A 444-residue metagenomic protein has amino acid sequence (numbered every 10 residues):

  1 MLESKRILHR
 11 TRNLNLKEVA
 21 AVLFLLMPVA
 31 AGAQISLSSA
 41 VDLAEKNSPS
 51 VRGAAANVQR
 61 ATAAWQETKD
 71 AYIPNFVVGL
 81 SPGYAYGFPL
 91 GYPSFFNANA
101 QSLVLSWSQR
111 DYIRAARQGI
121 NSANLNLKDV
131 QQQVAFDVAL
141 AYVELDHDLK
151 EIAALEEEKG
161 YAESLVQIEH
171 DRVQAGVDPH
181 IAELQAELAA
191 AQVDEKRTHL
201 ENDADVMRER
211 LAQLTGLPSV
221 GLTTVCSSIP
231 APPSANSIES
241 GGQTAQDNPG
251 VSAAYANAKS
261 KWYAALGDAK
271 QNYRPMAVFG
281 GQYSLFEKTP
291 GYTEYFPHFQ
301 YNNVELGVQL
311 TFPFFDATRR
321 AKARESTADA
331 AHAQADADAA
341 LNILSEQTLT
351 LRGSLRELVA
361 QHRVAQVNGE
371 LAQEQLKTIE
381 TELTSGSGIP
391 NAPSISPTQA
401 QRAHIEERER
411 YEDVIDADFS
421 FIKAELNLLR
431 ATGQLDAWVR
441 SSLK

Functional and structural regions predicted by a protein language model:
R6-H9, E18, I35, Q133-D247 (+6 more regions): Periplasmic alpha-helical coiled-coil/stalk elements that build and connect Gram-negative outer-membrane
N15-V22: Sec-dependent signal peptide recognition, specifically the positively charged N-region followed immediately by
P28-A30: N-terminal signal peptide c-region/cleavage motif recognized by signal peptidases
S39-L105, Q213, L217, G242-A321 (+4 more regions): A small-residue-enriched
G53-T68, V130, V134-L155, S164-V166 (+4 more regions): Amphipathic alpha-helical coiled-coil segments
L80, Y86, V220-A231, S354 (+4 more regions): Charge-rich, acidic-biased intrinsically disordered regions
